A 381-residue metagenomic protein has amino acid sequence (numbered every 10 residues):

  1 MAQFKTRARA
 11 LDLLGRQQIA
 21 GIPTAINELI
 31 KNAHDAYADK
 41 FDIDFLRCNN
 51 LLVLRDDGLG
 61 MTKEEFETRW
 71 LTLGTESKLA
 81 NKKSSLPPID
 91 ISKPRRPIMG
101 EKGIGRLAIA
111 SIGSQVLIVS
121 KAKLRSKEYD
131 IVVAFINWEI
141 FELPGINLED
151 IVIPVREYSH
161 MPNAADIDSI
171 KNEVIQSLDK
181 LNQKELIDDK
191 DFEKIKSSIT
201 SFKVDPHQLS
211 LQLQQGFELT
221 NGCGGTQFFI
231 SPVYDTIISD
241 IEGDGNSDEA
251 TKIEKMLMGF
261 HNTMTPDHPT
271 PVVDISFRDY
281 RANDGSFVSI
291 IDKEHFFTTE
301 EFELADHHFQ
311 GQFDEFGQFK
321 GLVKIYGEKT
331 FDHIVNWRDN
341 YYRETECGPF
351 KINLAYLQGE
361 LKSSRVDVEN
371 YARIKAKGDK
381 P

Functional and structural regions predicted by a protein language model:
M1-P232: GHKL (Bergerat-fold) ATPase N-terminal catalytic module, capturing the glycine-rich phosphate-binding loop and acidic
A33, G74, I253-T265, A372-G378: Hydrophobic, Leu/Ile/Phe/Ala-enriched alpha-helical segments that form helix-helix packing faces
W70, A134-I136, G243-S247, F287-T299: Short secondary-structure boundary/capping segments
A110-I112, T220-G224, E249, D267-P269 (+1 more regions): Solvent-exposed loop and beta-edge segments used for protein-protein assembly and interaction
D150-R156, E242-T251, D292-K293, N370-A372: Short intrinsically disordered coil segments
T226-Y234, F350-Y356: Short, hydrophobic/aromatic-enriched beta-strand segments in well-ordered soluble domains
I230-G285: N-terminal pre-first-transmembrane
V273-P381: GHKL/Bergerat-fold ATPase module in large chromosome/replication-associated machines
